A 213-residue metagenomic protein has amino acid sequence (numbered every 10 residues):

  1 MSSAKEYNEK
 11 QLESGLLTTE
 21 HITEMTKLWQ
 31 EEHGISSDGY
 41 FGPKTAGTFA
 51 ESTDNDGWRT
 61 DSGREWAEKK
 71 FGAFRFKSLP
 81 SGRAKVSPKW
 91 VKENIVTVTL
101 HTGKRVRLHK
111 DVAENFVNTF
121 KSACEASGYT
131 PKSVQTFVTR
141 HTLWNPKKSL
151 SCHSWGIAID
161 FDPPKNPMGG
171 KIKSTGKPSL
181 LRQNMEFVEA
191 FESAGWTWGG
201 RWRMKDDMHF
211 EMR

Functional and structural regions predicted by a protein language model:
S2-S52, G199-D206: Short acidic, glycine/serine/threonine-rich helix-capping segments at coil-helix boundaries
Q11-L17, I35-S37, H101-K110, K147 (+1 more regions): Second-shell loop/turn segments in exported
S14-I22, Y40-F41, R59, K104-N115 (+2 more regions): Extracytoplasmic/periplasmic, Sec-exported soluble proteins
M25, T119-S122, E186-S193: Amphipathic alpha-helical segments that form well-ordered structural scaffolds and often line/cohere around active
W29-H33, S37, T53, F120-A123 (+3 more regions): Sec/Tat-exported extracytoplasmic proteins
G63-K132: Active-site acidic/histidine clusters and adjacent loop/turn architecture that either coordinate catalytic ions
F116-I157, M168: Active-site-adjacent loop/helix surface patches within enzyme catalytic domains that shape the substrate-binding cleft
P146-R213: Catalytic cores and adjacent binding grooves of peptidoglycan-active enzymes
